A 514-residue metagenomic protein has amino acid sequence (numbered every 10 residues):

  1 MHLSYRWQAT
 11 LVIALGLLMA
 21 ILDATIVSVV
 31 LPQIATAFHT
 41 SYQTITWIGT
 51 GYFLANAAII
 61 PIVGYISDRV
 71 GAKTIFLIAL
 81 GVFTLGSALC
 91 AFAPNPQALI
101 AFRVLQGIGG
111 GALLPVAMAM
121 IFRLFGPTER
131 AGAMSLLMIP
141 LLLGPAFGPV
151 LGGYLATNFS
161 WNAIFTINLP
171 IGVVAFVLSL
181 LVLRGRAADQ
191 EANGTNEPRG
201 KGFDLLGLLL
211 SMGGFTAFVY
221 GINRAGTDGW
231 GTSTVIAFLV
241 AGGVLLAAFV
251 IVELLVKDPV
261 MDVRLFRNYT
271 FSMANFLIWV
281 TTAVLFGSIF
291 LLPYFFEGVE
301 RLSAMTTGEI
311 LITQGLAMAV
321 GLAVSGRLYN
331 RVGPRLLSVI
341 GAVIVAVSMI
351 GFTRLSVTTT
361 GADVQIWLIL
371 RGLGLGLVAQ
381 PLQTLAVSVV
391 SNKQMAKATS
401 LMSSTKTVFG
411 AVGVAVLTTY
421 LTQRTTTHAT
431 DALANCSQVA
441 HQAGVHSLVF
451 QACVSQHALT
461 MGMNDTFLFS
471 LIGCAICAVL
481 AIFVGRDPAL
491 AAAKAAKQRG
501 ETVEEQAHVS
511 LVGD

Functional and structural regions predicted by a protein language model:
M1-A188, S325, R331-V332, A346 (+1 more regions): Transmembrane-helix bundle of Major Facilitator Superfamily
M1-L15, I251, T270, A283 (+2 more regions): Transmembrane-helix exit segments and adjacent C-terminal regions of multi-pass membrane proteins
W7-L22, V27-L31, F38, Y42-T50 (+7 more regions): 12-transmembrane solute porter fold
M118-A119, L178, G213-A217, G221: Specific aromatic-rich, kink-prone transmembrane helix
F125-T128, L183-P198, I222-I236: Alpha-helical transmembrane bundle and helix-membrane interface signal in multi-pass integral membrane proteins
R130-P140, G200-L208, R335-A342: Cytoplasmic-side transmembrane-helix entry/capping segments in multi-pass membrane proteins
T157-L169, R224-V235, S303, T422-I472: A membrane-interface helix-boundary motif in multi-pass transporters
S179-G200, I251-V260, V357, T427 (+1 more regions): Helix-loop junctions on the cytosolic side of multi-pass membrane transporters, especially the intracellular loop
